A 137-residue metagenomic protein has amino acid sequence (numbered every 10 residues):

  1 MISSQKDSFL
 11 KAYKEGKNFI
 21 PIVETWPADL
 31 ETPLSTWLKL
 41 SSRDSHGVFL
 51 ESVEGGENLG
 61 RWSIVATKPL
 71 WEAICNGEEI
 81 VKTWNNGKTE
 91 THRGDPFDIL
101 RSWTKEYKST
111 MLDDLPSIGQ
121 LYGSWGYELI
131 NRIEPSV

Functional and structural regions predicted by a protein language model:
M1-V137: Signature of the chorismate-utilizing enzyme
